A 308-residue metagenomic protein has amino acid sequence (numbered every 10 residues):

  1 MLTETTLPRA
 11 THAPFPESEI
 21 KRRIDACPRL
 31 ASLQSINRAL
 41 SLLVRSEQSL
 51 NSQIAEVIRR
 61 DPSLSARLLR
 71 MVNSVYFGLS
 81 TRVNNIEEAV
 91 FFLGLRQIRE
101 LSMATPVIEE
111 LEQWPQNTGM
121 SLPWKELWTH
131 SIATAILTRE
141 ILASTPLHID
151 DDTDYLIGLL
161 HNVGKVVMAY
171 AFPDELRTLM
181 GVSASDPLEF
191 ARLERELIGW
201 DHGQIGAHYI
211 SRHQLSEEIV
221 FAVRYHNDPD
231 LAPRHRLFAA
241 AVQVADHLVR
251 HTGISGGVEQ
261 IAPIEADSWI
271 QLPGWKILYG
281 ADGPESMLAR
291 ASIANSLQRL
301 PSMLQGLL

Functional and structural regions predicted by a protein language model:
M1-A13, A281-L308: Terminal targeting/low-complexity segments that flank the catalytic cores of oxidoreductases
M1-E265, L307: Conserved alpha-helical "signature site" that marks functionally important helical segments or helix/loop junctions
A266-P284: Short helix/strand-capping connector loops at secondary-structure junctions
